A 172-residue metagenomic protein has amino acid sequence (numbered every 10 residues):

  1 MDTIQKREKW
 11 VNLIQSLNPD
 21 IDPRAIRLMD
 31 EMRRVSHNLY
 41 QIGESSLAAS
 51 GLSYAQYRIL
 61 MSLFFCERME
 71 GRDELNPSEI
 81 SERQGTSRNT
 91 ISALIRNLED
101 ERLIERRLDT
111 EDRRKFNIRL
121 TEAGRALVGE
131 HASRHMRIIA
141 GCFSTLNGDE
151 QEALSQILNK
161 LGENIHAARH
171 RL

Functional and structural regions predicted by a protein language model:
M1-S50, L103: N-terminal leader segment of winged-helix/HTH proteins
R27, R58-S62, A126, A153: Pre-recognition alpha-helix immediately N-terminal to the DNA-recognition helix within helix-turn-helix or winged-helix
R33, M61-R68, A132, N159: Short, locally clustered residues in the helix-turn-helix/winged-helix DNA-binding domain
Q41-T86: N-terminal helix-turn-helix DNA-binding core of bacterial DNA-binding proteins
A55, N76, A123, D149-E150: N-terminal positioning helix adjacent to the helix-turn-helix/winged-helix DNA-binding module
G71-N117: Canonical helix-turn-helix DNA-binding module
T110-H131: Basic, amphipathic "hinge/linker" alpha-helix immediately C-terminal to the N-terminal HTH DNA-binding motif
A126, E130-L172: Terminal interaction helix/tail motif
